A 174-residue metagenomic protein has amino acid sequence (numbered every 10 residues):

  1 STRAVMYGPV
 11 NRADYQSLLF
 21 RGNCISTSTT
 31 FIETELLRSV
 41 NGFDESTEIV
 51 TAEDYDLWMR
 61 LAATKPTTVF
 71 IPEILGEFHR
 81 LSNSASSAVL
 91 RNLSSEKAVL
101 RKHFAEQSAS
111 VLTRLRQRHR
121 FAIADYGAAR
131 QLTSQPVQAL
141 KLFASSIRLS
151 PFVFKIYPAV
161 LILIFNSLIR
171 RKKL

Functional and structural regions predicted by a protein language model:
T2-R91: Conserved nucleotide-sugar donor-binding catalytic segment
T68, I74-L174: C-terminal subregions of glycosyltransferases and related glycan-biosynthesis enzymes
